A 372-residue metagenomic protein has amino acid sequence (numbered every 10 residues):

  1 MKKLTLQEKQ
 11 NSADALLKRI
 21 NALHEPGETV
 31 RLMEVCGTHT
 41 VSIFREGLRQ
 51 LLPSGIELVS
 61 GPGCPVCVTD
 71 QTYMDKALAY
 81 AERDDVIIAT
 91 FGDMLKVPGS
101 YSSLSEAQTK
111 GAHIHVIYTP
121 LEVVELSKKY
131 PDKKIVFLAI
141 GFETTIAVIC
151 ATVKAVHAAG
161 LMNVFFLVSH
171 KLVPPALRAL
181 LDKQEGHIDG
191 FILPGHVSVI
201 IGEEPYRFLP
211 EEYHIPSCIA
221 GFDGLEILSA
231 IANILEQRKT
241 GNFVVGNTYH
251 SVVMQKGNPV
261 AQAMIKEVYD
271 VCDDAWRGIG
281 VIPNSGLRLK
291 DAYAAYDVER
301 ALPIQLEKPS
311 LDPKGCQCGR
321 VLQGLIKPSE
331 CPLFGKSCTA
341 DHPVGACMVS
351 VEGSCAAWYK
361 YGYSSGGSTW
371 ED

Functional and structural regions predicted by a protein language model:
M1-D132, I146, V156-A158, L167 (+3 more regions): Metallocofactor- and cofactor-centric catalytic cores in central/energy metabolism, strongly enriched
L6, C67, L138, F142 (+6 more regions): Hydrophobic alpha-helical scaffolding
L138, F142-P205: Phosphate/pyrophosphate-binding betaalpha-module
L167, E185-M254: A conserved active-site cap/scaffold subdomain adjacent to cofactor or substrate pockets
S229-R320: Internal helical hairpin/lid segments
